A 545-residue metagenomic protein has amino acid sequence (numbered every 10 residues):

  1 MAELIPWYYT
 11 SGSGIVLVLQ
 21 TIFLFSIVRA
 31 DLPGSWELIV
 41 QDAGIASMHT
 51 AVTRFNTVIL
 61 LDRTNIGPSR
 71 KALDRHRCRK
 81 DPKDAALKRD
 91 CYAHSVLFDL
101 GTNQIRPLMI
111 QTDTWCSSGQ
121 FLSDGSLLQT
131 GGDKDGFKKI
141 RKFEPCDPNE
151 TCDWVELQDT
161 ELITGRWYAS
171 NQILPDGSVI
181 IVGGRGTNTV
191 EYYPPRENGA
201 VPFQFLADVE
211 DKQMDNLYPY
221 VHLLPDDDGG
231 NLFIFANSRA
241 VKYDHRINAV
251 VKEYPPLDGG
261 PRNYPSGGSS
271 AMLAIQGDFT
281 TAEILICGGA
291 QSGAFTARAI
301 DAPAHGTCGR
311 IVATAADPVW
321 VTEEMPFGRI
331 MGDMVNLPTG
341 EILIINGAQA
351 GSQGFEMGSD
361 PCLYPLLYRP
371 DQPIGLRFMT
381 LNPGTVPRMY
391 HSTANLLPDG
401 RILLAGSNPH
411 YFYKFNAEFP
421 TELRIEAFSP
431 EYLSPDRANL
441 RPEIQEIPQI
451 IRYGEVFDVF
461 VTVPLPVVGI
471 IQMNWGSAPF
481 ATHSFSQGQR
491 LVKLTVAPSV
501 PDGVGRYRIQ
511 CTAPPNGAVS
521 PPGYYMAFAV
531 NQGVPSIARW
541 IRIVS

Functional and structural regions predicted by a protein language model:
P33-L38, A51-I110, G131-P148: Beta-propeller domains
E37-D42, S47, S434-I471, W540-S545: Beta-strand/beta-sandwich contexts
A46-A51, D84, A93, W115-S118 (+9 more regions): Beta-propeller and closely related beta-sheet repeat lectin domains
T57-L73, A85, A93-D99, V456-W540: Immunoglobulin-like IPT/TIG beta-sandwich domains and homologous Ig-like subdomains
C91-G101, K138-E150, N188-N198, R239-D244 (+3 more regions): Beta-propeller blade signature
F137-P219: Asp-box/WD-like beta-propeller blade repeats and closely related beta-sheet repeat scaffolds
E210-S352: Beta-propeller domains
G259-S266, P318-G332, Y364, Q372-L397 (+1 more regions): Conserved blade-ending motifs and adjacent loop-strand segments that build the rim/top face of beta-propeller domains
